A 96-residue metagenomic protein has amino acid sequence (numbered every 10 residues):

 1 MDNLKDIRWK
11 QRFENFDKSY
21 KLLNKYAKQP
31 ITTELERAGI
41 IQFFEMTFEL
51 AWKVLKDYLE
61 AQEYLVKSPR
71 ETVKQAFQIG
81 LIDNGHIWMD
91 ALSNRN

Functional and structural regions predicted by a protein language model:
M1-N96: Solvent-exposed interaction patches of small proteins and small membrane subunits
